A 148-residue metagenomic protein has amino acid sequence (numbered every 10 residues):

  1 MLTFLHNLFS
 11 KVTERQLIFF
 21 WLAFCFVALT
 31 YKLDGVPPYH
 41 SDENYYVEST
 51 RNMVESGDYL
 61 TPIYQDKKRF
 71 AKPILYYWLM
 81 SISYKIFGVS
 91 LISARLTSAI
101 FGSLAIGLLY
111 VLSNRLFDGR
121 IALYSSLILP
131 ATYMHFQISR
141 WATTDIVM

Functional and structural regions predicted by a protein language model:
L2-M148: Membrane-integral, polyisoprenol-dependent glycosyltransferases of the GT-C/oligosaccharyltransferase superfamily
